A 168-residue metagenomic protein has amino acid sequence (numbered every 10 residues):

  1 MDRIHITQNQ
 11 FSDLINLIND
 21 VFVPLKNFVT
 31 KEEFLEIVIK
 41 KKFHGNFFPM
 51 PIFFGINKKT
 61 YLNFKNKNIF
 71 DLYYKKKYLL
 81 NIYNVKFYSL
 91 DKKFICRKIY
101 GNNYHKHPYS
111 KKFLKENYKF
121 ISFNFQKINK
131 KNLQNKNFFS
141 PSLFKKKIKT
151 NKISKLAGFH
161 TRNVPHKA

Functional and structural regions predicted by a protein language model:
M1-A168: Non-catalytic terminal extensions that flank enzyme cores
